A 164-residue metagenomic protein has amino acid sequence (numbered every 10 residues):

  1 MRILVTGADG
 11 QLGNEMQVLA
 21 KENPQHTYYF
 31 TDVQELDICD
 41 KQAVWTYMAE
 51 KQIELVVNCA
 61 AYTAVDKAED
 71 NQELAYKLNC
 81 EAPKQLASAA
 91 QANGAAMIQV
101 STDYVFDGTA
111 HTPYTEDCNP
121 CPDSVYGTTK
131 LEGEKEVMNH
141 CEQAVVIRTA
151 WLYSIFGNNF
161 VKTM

Functional and structural regions predicted by a protein language model:
R2-E22: N-terminal Rossmann NAD(P)H-binding glycine-rich loop of SDR-like oxidoreductase domains
T6, T31, V56-A60, M97-T102 (+2 more regions): SDR active-site strand-loop-helix element
Y29-Q42: Rossmann-fold cofactor-recognition segment
K41-L78: NAD(P)H-binding glycine-rich loop region in Rossmannoid oxidoreductase-like domains and their noncatalytic homologs
Y62-V65, D70, T102-D123: Active-site "gating" loop of Rossmann-like NAD(P)-dependent oxidoreductase/epimerase domains
D70-I98: NAD(P)-cofactor binding segment of oxidoreductase domains
N79, Y126, K130, R148: Active-site YXXXK catalytic motif of short-chain dehydrogenase/reductase
K135-M164: NAD(P)-dependent short-chain dehydrogenase/reductase
